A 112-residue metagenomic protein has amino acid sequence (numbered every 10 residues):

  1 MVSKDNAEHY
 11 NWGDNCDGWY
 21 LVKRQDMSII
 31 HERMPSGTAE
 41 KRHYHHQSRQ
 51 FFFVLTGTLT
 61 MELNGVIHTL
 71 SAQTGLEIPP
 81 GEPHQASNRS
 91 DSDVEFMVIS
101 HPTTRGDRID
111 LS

Functional and structural regions predicted by a protein language model:
M1-S28, K41, R108-S112: A short, N-terminal "cap"/entry segment at the start of jelly-roll beta-barrel domains of the cupin/DSBH fold
Q25-M27, Q47, D91-S92: Short strand-connecting beta-turns/loops that link adjacent beta-strands
I30-H45, P80: Conserved short histidine dyad/triad with adjacent acidic residue
R33-M34, H45-M61: Short, conserved beta-strand element in jelly-roll/cupin
A39-K41, T60, L76, P80-A86: Histidine-centered metal-chelating micro-motifs
T58-T60, I67, P83, D93: Structural motif
V66-P80: Short acidic-glycine-tyrosine-enriched beta hairpin
P80-G106: Ligand-binding loop in jelly-roll beta-barrel domains
